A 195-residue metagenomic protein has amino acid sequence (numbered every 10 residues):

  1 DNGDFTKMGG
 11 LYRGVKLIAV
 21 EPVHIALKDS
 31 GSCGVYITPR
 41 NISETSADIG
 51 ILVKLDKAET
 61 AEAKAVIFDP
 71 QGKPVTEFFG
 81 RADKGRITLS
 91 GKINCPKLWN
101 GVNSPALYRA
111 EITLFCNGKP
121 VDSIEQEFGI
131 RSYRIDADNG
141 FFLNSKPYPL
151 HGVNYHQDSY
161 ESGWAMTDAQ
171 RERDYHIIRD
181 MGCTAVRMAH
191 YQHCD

Functional and structural regions predicted by a protein language model:
D1-C194: Secreted/periplasmic carbohydrate-active enzymes, especially glycoside hydrolases
